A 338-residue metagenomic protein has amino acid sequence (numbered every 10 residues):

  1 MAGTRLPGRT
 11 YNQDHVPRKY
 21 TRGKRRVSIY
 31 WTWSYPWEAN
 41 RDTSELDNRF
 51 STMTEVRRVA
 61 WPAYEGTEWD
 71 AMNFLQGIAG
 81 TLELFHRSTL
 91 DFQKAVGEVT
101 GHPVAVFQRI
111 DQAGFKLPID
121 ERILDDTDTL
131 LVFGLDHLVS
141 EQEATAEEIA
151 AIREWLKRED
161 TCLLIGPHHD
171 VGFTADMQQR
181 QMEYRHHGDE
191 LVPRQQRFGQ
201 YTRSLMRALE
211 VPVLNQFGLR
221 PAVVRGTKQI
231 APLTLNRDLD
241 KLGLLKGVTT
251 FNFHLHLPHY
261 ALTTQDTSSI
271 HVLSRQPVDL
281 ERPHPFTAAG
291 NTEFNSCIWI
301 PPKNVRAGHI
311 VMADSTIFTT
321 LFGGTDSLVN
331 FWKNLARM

Functional and structural regions predicted by a protein language model:
M1-M338: Short, surface-exposed patches at the edges or C-terminal ends of soluble domains, predominantly
